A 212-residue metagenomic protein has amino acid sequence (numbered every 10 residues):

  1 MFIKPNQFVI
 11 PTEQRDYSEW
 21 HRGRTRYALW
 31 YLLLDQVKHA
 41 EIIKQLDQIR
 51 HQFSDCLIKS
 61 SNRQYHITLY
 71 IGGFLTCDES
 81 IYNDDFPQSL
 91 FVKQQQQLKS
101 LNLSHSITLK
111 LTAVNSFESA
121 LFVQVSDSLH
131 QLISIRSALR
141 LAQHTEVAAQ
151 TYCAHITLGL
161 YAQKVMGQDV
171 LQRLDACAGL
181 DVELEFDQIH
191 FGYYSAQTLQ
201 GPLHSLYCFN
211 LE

Functional and structural regions predicted by a protein language model:
M1-E212: Histidine-dependent nucleotide/RNA phosphoesterase domain, centered on the 2H-phosphoesterase fold with its duplicated
